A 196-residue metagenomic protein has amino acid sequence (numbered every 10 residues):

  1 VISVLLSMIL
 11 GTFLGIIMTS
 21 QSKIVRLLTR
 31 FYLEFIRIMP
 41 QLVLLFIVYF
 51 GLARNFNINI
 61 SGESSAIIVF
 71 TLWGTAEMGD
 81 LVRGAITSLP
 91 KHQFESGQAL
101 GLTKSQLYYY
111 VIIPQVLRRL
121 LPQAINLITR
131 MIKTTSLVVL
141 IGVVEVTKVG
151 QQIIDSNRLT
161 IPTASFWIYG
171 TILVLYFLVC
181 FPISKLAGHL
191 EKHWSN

Functional and structural regions predicted by a protein language model:
V1-N196: Transmembrane alpha-helices and adjacent helix-loop boundaries
